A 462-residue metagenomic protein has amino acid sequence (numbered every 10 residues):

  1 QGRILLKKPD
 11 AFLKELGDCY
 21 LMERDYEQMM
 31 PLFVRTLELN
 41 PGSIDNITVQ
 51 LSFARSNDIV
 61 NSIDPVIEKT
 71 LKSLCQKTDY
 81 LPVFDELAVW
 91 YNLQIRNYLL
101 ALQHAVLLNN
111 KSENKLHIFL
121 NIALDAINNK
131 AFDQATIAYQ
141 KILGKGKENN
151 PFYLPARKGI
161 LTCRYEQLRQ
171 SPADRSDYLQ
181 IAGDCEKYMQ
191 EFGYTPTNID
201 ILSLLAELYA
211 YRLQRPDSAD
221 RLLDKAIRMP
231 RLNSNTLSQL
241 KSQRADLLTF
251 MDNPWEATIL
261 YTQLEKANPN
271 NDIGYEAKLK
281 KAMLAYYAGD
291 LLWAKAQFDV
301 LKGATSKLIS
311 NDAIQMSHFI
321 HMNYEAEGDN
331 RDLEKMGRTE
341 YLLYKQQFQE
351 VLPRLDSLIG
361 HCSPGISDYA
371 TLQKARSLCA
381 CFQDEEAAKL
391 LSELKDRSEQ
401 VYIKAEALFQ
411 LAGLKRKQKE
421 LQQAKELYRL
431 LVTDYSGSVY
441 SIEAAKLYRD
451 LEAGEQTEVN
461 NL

Functional and structural regions predicted by a protein language model:
Q1-L462: Acidic, polar-rich low-complexity tracts and alpha-helical solenoid repeat scaffolds
